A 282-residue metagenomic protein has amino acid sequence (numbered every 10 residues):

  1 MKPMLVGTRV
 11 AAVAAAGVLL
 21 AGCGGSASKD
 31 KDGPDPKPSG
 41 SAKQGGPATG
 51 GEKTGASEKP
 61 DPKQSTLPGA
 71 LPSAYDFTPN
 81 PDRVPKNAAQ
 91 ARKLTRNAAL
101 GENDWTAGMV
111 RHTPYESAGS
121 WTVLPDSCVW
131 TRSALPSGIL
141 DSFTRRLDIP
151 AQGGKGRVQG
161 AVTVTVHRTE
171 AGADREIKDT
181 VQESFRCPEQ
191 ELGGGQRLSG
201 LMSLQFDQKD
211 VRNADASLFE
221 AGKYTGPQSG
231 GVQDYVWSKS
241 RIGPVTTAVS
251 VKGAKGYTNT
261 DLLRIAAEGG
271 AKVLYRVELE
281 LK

Functional and structural regions predicted by a protein language model:
M1-A21: Sec-dependent bacterial lipoprotein signal peptides
R9, L20-K93, L281-K282: N-terminal low-complexity, Pro/Thr-rich disordered segments that flank secretion/membrane-targeting signals
A70-P81, E102, G108-Y235, G269 (+2 more regions): A small/polar (G/S/T-enriched), proline-flanked helix-loop surface module common in exported/cell-envelope proteins
A89-A91, G160-R168, G256-L263: Second-shell loop/turn segments in exported
G160-T163, P244-G253: Short, well-ordered beta-strand elements
E183, K252-K255: Short, solvent-exposed aromatic-acidic interface loops
V211-D215, S240-T246: Short, solvent-exposed coil/turn segments at beta-strand boundaries
A254-K282: Surface-exposed amphipathic alpha-helical segments
